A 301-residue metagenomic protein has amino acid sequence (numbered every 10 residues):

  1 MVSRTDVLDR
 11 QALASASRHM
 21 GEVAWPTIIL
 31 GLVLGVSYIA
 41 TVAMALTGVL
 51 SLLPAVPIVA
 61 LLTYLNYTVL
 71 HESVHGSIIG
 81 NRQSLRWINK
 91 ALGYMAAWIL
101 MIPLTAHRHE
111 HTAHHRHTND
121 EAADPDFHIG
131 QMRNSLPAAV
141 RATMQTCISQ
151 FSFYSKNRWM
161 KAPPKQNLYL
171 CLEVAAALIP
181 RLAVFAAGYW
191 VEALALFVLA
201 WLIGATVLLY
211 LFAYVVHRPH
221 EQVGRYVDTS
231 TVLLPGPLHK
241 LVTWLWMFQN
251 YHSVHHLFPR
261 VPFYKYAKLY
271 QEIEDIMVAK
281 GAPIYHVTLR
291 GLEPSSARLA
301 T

Functional and structural regions predicted by a protein language model:
M1-L61, V69, Y94-F197, R260-T301: Non-catalytic, topology-defining segments of multipass membrane proteins
S15-S17, E72-G80: Transmembrane alpha-helical segments that serve as helix-helix packing and pore/cofactor-lining elements in multipass
A60-S73, P103, L199-R225: Transmembrane alpha-helical segments that form the membrane-embedded catalytic/substrate-channel core of multi-pass
L61, L238-Q249: Long helical/loop segments within the catalytic core of UDP-sugar-dependent glycosyltransferases, especially the large
Y67-G76, H107-D120, A213-P219, L245-V261: Histidine-centered catalytic micro-motifs
G76-M101, A122-S135, G224-H239: Juxtamembrane helix-capping/reentrant segments at transmembrane boundaries
S84, L170, V242-W244: A short, ordered amphipathic alpha-helix with a cationic face
